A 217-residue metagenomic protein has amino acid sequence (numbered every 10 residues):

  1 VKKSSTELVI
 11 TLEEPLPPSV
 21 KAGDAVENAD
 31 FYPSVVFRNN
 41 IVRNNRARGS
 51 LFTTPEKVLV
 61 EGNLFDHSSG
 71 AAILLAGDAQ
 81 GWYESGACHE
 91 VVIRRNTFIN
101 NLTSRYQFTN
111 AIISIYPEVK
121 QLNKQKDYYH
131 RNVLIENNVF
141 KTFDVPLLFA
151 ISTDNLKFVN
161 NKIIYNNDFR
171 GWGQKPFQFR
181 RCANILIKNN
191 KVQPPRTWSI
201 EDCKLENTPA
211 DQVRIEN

Functional and structural regions predicted by a protein language model:
V1-N217: Extracellular parallel beta-helix/beta-solenoid repeat domains
